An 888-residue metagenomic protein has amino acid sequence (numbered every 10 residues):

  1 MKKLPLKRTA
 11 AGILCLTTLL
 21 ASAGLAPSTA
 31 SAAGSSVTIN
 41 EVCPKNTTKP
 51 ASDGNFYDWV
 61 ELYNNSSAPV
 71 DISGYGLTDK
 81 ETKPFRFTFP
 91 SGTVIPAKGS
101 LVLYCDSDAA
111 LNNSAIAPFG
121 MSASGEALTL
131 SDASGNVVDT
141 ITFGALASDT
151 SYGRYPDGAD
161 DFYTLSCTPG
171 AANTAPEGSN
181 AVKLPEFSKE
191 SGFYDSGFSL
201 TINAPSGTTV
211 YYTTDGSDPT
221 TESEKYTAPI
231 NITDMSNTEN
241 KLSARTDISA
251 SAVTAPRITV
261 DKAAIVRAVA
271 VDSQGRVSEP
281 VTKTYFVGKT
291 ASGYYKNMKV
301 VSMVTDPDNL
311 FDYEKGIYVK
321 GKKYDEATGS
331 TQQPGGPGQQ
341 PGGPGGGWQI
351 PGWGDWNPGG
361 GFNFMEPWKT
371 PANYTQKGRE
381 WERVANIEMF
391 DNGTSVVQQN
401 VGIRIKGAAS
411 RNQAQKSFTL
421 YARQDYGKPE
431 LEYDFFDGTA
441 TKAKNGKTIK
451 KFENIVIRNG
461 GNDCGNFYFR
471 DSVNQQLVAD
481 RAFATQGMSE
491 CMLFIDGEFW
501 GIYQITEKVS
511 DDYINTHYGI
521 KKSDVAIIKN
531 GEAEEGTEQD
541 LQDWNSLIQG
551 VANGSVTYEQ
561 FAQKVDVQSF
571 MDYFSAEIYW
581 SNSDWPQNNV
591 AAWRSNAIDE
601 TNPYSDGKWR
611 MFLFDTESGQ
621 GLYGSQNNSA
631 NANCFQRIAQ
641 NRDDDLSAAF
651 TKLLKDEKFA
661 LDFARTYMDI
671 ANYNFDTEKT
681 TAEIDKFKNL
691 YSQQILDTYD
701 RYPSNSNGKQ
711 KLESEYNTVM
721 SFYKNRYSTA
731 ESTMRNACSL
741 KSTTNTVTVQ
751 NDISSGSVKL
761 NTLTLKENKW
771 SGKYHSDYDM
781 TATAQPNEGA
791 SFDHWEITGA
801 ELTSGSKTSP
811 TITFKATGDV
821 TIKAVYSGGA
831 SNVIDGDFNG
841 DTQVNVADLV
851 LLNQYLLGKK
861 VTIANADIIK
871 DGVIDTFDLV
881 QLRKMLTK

Functional and structural regions predicted by a protein language model:
L4-S28: Sec-dependent N-terminal signal peptides of Gram-positive bacterial secreted proteins and lipoproteins
S22, A32, T38, V94-A97 (+12 more regions): Short, compositionally stereotyped local motifs that mark structural "simplifiers"
A23-T29, S827-K888: Cellulosome-associated attachment modules in secreted, modular CAZymes
S31-F162, E222: Activation on beta-sandwich/Ig-like modules and their edge loops
K49-P50, I457-N466, Q560-F561, A649-K652 (+2 more regions): Second-shell loop/turn segments in exported
D53, S73, T88, N113-I116 (+16 more regions): Short, solvent-exposed loop/turn and secondary-structure capping segments
G170-P176, K299-V301, D308-K323, A327-N363 (+12 more regions): Middle-to-C-terminal accessory/interaction subdomains
M303, P337, Q349-E538: Conserved ATP-binding subdomain of kinase catalytic cores across diverse folds
